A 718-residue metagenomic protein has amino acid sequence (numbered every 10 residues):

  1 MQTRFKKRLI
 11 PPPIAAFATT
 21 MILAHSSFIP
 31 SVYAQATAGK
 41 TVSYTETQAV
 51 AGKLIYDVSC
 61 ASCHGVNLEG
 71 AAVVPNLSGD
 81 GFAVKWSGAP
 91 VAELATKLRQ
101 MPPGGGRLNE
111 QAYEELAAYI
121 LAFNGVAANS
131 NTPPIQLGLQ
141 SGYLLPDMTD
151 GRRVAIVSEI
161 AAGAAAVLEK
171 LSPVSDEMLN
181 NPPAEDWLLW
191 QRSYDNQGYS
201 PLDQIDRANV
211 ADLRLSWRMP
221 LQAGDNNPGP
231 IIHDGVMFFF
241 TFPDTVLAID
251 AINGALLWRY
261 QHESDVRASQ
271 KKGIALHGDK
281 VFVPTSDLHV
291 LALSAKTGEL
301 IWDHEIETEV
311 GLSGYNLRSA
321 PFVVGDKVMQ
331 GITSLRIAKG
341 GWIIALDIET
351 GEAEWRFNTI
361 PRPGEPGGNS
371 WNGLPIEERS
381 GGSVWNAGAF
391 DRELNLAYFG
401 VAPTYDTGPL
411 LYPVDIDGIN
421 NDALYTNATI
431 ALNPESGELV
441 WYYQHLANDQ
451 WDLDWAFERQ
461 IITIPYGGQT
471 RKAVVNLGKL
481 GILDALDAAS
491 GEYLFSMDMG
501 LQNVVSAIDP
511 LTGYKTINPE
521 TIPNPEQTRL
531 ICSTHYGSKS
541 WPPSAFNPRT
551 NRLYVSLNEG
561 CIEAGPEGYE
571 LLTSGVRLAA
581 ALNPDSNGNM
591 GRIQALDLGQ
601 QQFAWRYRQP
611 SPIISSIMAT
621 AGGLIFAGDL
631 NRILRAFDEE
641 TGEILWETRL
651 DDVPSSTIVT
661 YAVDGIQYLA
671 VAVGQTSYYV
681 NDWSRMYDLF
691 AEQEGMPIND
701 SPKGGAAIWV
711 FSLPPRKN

Functional and structural regions predicted by a protein language model:
A34-I55, K170-V174: Electrostatic cytochrome c docking/interface patches
A38-G39, G106-Y194: Flexible coil segments in periplasmic/lumen-exposed cytochrome c-class electron-transfer proteins
V42, E46-K53, N67-Q100: Gly/Gly-Pro-rich "capping" loops immediately C-terminal to redox-active cysteine motifs in periplasmic/lumenal
G52-N67, L116-I120: The canonical Cys-X-X-Cys-His
I160, A164-L221, D225, A255-S264 (+13 more regions): Aromatic (tryptophan-biased) beta-strands that constitute blades/sheets of beta-rich domains
W187-Q191, A223-T245, V266-V290, G314-G340 (+7 more regions): Repeat-blade elements of multi-bladed beta-propeller folds
Q330-G341, F399-A423, E559-S586, G674-D700: Short, conserved, GDST-rich strand-edge loop motifs in beta-rich repeat architectures
N448-Q450, W455-E458, D498-V504, C532-T534 (+3 more regions): Conserved blade-ending motifs and adjacent loop-strand segments that build the rim/top face of beta-propeller domains
